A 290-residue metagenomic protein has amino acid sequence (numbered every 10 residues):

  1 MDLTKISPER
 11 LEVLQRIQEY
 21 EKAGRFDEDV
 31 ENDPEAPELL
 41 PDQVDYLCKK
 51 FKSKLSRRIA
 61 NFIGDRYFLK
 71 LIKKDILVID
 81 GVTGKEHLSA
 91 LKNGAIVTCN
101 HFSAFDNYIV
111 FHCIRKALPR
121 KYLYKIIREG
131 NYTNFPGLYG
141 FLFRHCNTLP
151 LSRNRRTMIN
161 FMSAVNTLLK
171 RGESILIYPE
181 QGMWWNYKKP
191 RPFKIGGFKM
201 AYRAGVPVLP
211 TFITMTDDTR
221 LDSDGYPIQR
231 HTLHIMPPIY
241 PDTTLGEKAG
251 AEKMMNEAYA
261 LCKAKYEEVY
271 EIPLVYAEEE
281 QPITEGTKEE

Functional and structural regions predicted by a protein language model:
M1-F111, R144-H145, T287-E290: Membrane-anchoring hydrophobic helices of lipid-metabolizing enzymes
M1-N32, I159-E290: Non-catalytic C-terminal accessory region of glycerolipid acyltransferases and related lyso-lipid remodeling enzymes
I59-G64, R156-T157, G250, M254: Soluble or luminal CAZymes and related metallo-dependent hydrolases
F68-L69, R115, G140, V165 (+1 more regions): Short amphipathic alpha-helical segments and helix-helix/interface helices
I72-V78, L151-R156, N186-K188: Short, flexible loop segments at the rims of nucleotide/cofactor-binding pockets, characterized by
V82, K125, T148-P150, V208-P210 (+1 more regions): Conserved beta-strand scaffold positions in the cores of enzyme catalytic domains, especially in NTP/NDP-utilizing
V82-K85, P136, I159-M162: Structural motif corresponding to alpha-helix initiation and N-cap regions
A90-R155: Catalytic core of membrane glycerolipid acyltransferases/transacylases, capturing the structured, soluble-facing
